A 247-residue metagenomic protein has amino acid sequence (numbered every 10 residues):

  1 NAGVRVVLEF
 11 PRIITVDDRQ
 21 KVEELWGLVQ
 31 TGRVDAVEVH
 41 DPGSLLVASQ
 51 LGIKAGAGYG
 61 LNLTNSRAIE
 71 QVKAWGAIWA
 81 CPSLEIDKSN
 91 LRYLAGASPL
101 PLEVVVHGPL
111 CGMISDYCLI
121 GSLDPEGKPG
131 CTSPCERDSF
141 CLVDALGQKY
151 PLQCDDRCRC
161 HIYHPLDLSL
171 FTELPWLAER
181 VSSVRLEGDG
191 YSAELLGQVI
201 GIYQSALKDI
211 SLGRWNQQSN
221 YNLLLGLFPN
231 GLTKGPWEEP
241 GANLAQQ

Functional and structural regions predicted by a protein language model:
N1-Q71, W75-Q247: Active-site pocket-lining/capping segments in soluble small-molecule metabolic enzymes
